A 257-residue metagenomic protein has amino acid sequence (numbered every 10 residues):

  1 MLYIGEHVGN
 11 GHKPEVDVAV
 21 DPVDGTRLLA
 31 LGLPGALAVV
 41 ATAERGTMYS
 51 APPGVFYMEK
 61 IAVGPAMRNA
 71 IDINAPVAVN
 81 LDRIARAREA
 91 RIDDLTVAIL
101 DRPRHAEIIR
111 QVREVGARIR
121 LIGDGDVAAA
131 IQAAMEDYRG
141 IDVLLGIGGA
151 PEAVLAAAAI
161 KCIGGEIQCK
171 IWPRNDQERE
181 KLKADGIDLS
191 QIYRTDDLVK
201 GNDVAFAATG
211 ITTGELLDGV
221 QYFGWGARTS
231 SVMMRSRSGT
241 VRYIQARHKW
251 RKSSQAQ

Functional and structural regions predicted by a protein language model:
M1, A51-P52, I109, L217-V220 (+1 more regions): Short, glycine/acidic-enriched capping/hinge loops at junctions between secondary-structure elements
M1-E44: Flexible, acidic active-site loops/lids enriched in D/E/S/T/G that coordinate Mg2+ and/or position polar
L2-G5, Y57, I122, Q245-Q257: Catalytic, metal-anchored helix/loop core of enzyme active sites in primary metabolism
R27, N69, L144: A short glycine/serine-rich beta->alpha loop
G32-P34, V55, K200, W225-G226: A short, structural micro-pattern
A43-R88: Glycine-rich phosphate-binding loop plus the immediately following alpha-helix
N74-G226, S230-R235: An extended, acidic
G224-Q257: Extended hydrophobic packing segments that form well-structured cores
